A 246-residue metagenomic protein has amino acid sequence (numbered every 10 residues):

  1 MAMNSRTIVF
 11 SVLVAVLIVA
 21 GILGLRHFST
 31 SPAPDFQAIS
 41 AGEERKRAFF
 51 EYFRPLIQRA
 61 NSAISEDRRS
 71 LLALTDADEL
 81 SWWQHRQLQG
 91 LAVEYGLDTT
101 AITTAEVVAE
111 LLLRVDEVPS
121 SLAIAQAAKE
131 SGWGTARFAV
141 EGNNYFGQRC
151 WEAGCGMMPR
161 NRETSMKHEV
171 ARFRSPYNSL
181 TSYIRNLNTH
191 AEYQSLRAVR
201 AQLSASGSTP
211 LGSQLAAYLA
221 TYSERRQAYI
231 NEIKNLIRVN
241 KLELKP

Functional and structural regions predicted by a protein language model:
A2-A125, K129-P246: Catalytic cores of secreted/periplasmic lytic hydrolases that degrade extracellular macromolecules
